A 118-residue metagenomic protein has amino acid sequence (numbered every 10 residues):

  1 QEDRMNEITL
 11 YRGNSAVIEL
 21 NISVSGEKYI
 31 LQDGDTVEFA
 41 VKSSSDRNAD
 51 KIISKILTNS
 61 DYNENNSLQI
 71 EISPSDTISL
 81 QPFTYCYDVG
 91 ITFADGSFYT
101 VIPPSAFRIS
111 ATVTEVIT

Functional and structural regions predicted by a protein language model:
E2-T118: Contiguous segments within soluble domain cores/interaction surfaces
